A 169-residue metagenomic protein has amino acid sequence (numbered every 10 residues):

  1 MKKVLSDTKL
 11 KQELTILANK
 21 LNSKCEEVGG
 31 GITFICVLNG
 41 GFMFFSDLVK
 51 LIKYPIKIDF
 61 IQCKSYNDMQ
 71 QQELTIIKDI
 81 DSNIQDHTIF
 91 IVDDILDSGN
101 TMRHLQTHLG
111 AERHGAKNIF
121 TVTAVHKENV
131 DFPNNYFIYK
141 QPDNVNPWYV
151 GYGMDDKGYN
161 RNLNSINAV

Functional and structural regions predicted by a protein language model:
M1-V169: PRPP-associated nucleotide enzymes
